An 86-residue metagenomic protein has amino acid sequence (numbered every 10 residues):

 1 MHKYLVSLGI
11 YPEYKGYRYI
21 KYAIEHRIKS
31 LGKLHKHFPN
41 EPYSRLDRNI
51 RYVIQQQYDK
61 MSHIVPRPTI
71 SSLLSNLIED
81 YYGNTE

Functional and structural regions predicted by a protein language model:
M1-V6, Y14-R18, Y22-I24, K29-E86: Basic, alpha-helical nucleic-acid-binding regions used in initiation and control of genome expression
G9: Helix-loop elements that line ligand-binding/catalytic pockets
